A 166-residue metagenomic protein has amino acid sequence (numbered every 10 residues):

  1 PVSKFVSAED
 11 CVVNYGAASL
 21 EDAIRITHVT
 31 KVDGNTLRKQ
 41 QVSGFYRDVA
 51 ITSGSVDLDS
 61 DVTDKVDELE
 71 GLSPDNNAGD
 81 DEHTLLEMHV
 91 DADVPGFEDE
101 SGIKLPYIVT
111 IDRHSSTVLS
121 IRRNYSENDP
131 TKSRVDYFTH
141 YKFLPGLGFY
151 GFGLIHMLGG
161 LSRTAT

Functional and structural regions predicted by a protein language model:
P1-T166: Extended alpha-helical, oligomerization-prone segments that build pores/tubes and scaffolds
